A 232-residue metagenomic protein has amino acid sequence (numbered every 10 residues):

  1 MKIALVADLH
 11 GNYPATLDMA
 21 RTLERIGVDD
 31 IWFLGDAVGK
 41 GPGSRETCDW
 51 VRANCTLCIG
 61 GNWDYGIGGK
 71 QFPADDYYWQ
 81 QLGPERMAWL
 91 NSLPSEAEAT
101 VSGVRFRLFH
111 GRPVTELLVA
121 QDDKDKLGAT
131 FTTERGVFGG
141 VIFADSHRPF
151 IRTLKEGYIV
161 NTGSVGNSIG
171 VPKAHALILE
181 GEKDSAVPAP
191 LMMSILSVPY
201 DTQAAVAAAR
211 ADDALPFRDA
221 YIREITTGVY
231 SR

Functional and structural regions predicted by a protein language model:
M1-A4, E98-R107, L154-Y158, V187-L191: Beta-strand-turn-beta hairpins that frame and shape the catalytic cleft of phosphate-ester-processing enzymes
K2-H10, R105-R112, I159-G163, I195: Active-site-proximal beta-strand elements of phosphoester/diester hydrolases
K2-N91: Core catalytic region of metal-dependent phosphoesterases/phosphodiesterases, especially metallo-beta-lactamase-like
H10, V38, W63-D64, R112 (+2 more regions): Catalytic metal-binding/acid-base residues of hydrolase active sites
L23-V28, V101-S102, E134-V137, I178: Glycine-rich phosphate-binding loop signature in dinucleotide/nucleotide-binding domains
L90-K126, E134: Internal, conserved structured core segments that host functional sites
Q121-V165, A174-A176: Anionic-ligand binding region
T153-R232: Acidic, His/Gly-rich catalytic cores of divalent-metal-dependent hydrolytic chemistry
